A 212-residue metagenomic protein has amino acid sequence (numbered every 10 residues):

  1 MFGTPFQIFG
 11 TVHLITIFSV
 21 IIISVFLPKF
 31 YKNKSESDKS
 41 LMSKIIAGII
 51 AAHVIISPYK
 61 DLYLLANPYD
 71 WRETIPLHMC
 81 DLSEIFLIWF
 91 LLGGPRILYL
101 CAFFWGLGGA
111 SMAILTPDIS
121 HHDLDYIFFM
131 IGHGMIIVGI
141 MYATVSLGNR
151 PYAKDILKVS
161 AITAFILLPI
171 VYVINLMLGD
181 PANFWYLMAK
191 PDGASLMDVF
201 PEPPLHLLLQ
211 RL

Functional and structural regions predicted by a protein language model:
F2-F18, L157-A161, F165, L178-L212: Membrane-interface transmembrane-helix boundary segments in multi-pass integral membrane proteins
V12-F18, P68-C80, L100-F103: Structural signature of hydrophobic alpha-helical transmembrane segments
L14, I75-P76, Y126-V138: Membrane-interface loop-to-helix entry segments
I23-K29, L87, I136-D155: Alpha-helical transmembrane segments in multipass membrane proteins, preferentially the mid-helix core
F30-K44, L92-L98, S146-L157: Membrane-interface helix-boundary motifs at transmembrane edges
K39-L91: A glycine-rich, hydrophobic loop/mini-helix early in the fold
A51-L62, W105-P117, A164-V173: Aromatic-anchored segments of alpha-helical transmembrane domains
Y63-W71, L92-I97, T116-F128: Membrane-interface helix caps and helix-loop-helix hairpins in membrane proteins
